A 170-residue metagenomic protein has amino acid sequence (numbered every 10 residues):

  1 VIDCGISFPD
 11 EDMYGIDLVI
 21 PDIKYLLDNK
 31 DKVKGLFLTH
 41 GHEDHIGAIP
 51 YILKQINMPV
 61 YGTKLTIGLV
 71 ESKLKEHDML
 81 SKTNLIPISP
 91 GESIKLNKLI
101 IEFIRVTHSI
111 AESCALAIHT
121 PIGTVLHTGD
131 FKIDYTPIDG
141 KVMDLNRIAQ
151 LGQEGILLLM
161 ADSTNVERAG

Functional and structural regions predicted by a protein language model:
V1-F37, H42-G170: His/Asp/Glu-rich metal-coordinating catalytic cores of metallo-dependent phosphodiesterases/hydrolases acting on
